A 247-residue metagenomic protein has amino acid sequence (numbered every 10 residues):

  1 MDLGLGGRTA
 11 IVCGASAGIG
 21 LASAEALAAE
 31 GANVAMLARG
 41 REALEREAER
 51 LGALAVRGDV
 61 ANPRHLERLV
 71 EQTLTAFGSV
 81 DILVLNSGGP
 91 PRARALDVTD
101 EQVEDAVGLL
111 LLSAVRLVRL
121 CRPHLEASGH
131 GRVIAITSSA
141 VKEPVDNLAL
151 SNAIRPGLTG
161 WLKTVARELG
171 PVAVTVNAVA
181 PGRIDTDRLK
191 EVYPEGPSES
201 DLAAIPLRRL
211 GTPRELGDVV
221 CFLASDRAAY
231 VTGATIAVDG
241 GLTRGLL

Functional and structural regions predicted by a protein language model:
M1, P171, R183-I205, E215 (+1 more regions): A glycine/serine/threonine-rich, flexible loop-to-helix segment that serves as the NAD(P) cofactor-binding "lid"
T9, S16-G18: Conserved glycine-rich cofactor-binding loop
E30-R46: Conserved glycine-rich Rossmann-like NAD(P)H-binding loop of the short-chain dehydrogenase/reductase
V84, G170, T175, V231-G233: Short, small/polar-rich loop/turn modules that mediate ligand/substrate recognition or access, typified
R94-V107, L189, D201: Substrate-binding pocket helix/loop in short-chain dehydrogenase/reductase
E126, I134-P171, R183-I184: Catalytic loop of short-chain dehydrogenase/reductase
E143, C221, T232-L247: Short C-terminal tail/terminal secondary-structure segment of NAD(P)H-dependent dehydrogenase/reductase domains
